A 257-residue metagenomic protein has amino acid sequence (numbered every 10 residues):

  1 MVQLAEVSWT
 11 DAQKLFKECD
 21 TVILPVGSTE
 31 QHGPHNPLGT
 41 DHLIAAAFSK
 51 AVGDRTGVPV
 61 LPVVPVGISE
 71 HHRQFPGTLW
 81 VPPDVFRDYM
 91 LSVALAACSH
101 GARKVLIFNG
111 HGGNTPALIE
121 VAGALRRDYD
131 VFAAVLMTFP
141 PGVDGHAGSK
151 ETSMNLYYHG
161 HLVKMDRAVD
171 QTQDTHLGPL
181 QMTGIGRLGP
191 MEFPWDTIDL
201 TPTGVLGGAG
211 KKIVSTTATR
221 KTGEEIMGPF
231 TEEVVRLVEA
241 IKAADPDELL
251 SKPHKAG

Functional and structural regions predicted by a protein language model:
M1-K104, G112-G257: Extended, histidine- and acidic-residue-enriched regions that form the cofactor-binding/catalytic faces
